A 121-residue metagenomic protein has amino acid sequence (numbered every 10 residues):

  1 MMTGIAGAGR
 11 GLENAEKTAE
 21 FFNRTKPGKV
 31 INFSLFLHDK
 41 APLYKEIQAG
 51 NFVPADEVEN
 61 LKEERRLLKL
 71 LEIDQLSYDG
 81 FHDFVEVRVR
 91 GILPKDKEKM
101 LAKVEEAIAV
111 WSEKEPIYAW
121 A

Functional and structural regions predicted by a protein language model:
M1-M2, M100: Detector for methionine-enriched segments
M2-A6, L37-K40: Conserved radical SAM core fold
G4-K17: Canonical radical SAM enzyme core domain
E16-A121: Auxiliary Fe-S-binding modules of radical SAM enzymes
